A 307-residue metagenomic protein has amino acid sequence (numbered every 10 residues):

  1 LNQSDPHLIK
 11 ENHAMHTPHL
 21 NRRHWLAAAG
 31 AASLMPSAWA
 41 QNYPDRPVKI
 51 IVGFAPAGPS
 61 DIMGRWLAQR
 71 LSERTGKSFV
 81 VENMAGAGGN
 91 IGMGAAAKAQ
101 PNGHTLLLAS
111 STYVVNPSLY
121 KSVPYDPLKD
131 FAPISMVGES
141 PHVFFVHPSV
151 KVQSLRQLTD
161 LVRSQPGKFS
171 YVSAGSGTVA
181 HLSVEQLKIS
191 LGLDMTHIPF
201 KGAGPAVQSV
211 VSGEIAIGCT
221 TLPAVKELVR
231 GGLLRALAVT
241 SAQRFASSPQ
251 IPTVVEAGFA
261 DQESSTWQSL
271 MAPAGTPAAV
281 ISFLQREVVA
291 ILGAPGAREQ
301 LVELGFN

Functional and structural regions predicted by a protein language model:
L1-A14: Short, Lys/Arg-enriched N-terminal segments with co-localized hydrophobic residues within the first ~10-30 amino acids
M15-A32: N-terminal secretory signal peptides and thylakoid transit peptides that target proteins across membranes
M35-S37: N-terminal signal peptide c-region/cleavage motif recognized by signal peptidases
W39-L128, K168, S176, L193-A216: N-terminal (or domain-start) structured segment
A55-A57, S111-T112, E139, H147-V152 (+5 more regions): Short coil/turn segments
K98-G103, S118-P205, V254, W267-Q300: Hinge/capping helix and adjacent helix->loop/strand transition within the periplasmic-binding protein
Y113-S122, K188-S190, I217-I251: A ligand-binding cleft/hinge motif common to bilobed small-molecule-binding domains
